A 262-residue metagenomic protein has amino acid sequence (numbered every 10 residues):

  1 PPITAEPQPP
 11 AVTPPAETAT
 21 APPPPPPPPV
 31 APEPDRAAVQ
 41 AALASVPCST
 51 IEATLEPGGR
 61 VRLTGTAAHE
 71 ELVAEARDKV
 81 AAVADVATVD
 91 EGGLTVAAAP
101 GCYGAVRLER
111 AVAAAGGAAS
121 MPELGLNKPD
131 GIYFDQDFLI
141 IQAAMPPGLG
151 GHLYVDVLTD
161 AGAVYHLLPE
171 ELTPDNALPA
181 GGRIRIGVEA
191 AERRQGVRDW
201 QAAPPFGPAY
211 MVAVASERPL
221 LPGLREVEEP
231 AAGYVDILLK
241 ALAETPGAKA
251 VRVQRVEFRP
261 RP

Functional and structural regions predicted by a protein language model:
I3-P262: Secretory-pathway glycoprotein ectodomains that are cysteine- and/or Ser/Thr/Pro-rich
